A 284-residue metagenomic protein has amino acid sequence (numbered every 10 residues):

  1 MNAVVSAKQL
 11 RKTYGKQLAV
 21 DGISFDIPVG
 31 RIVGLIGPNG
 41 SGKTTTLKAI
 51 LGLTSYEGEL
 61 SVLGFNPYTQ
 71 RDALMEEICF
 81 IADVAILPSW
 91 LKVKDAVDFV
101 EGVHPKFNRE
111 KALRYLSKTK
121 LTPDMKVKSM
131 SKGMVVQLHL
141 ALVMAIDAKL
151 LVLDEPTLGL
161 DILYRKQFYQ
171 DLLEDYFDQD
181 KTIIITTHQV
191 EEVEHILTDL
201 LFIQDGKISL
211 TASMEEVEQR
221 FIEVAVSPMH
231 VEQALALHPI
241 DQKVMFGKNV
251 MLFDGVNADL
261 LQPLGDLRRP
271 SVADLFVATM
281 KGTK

Functional and structural regions predicted by a protein language model:
V33-P38: The feature captures the beta-strand-to-loop junction immediately N-terminal to the Walker
G52, Y56-T69, A73-L74: Conserved ABC transporter NBD signature motif
A82-L138: ABC-family P-loop ATPase nucleotide-binding domains
L151-E155, L160: Catalytic Walker B motif of ABC-type/P-loop ATPase nucleotide-binding domains
Q167-F253: ABC transporter nucleotide-binding domain
D241-K284: C-terminal coupling/interaction segments
